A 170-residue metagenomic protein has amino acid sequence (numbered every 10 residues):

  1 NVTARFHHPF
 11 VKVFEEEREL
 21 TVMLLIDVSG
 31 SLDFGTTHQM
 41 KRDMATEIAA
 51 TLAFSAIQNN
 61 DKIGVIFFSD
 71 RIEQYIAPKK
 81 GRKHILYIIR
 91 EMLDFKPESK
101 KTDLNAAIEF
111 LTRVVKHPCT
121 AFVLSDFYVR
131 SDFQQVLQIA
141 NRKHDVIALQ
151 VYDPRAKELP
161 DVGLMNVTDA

Functional and structural regions predicted by a protein language model:
N1-Q74, P78, F110, T120-V123 (+2 more regions): An amphipathic, basic-hydrophobic helix/alpha-beta surface used to engage anionic, phosphate-rich ligands or surfaces
V2, P97-K101, S125: Short, flexible loop segments at the rims of nucleotide/cofactor-binding pockets, characterized by
A4-H7, D103-N105, Y128-D132, I147-L149: Short amphipathic alpha-helical surface micro-motifs
M23-I26, I48-T51, I88-L93, V146-Q150 (+1 more regions): Glycine-rich loops and low-complexity Gly/Arg-rich segments that provide flexible linkers or classic glycine-based
K80-G81, G163: Short low-complexity, flexible loop/linker segments enriched in glycine and/or proline with clustered acidic
H84-C119, S131, V151-R155: Von Willebrand factor
R113-H117, V129, Q135-A170: Von Willebrand factor type A / integrin I
